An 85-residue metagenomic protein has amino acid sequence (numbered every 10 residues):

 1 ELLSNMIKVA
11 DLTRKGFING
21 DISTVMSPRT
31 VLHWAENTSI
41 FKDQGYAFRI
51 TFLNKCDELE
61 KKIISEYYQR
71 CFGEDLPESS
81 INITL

Functional and structural regions predicted by a protein language model:
E1-L85: C-terminal regulatory/interaction module of P-loop NTP-utilizing enzymes
